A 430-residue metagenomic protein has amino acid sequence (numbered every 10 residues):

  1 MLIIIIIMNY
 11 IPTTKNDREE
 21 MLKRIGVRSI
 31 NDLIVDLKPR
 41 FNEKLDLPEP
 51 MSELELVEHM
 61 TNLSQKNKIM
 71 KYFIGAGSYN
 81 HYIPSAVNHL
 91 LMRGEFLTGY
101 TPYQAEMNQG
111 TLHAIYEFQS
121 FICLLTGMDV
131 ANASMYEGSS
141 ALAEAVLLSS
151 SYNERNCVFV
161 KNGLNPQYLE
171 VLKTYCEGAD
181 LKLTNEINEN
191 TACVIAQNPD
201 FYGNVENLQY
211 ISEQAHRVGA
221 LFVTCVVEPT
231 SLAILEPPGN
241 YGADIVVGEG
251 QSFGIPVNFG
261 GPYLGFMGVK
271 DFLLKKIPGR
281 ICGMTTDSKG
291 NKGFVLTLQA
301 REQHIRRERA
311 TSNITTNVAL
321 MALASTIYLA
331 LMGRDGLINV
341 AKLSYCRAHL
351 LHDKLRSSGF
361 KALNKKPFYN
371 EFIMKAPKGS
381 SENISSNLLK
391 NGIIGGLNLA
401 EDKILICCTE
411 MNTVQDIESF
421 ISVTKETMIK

Functional and structural regions predicted by a protein language model:
M1-I7: Short, Lys/Arg-enriched N-terminal segments with co-localized hydrophobic residues within the first ~10-30 amino acids
M8-M21, I25-R40: Compact, charge-rich alpha-helical regulatory domains located at protein termini
N9, M21, I30, G110 (+9 more regions): Conserved PLP-enzyme active-site core in the AAT-like
P39-Y116, I305: N-terminal entrance/gating region of PLP-dependent enzymes' catalytic architecture
G94-A105, C123-M128, N153-E154, N190-I195 (+3 more regions): Gly-rich Lys/Arg/Thr-decorated short loops/hinges at beta-loop-alpha junctions or inter-strand turns that position
Q104-M107, T111, C123-A143: Short loop-beta-helix segment that forms the pyridoxal 5′-phosphate
F253-S358, A362-K365: Active-site C-terminal subdomain of aminotransferase-like
D335-S419: Conserved C-terminal alpha-helix-loop-beta "cap" of PLP-dependent enzymes that closes/shapes the active-site mouth
